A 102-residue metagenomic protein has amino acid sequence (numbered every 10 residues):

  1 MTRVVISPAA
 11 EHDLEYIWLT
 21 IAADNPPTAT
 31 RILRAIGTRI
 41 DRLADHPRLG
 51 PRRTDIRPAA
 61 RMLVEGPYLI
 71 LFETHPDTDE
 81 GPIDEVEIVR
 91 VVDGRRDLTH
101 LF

Functional and structural regions predicted by a protein language model:
M1, V5, L101-F102: Short, charge-rich amphipathic segments
R3-A60, P82: Basic, Lys/Arg-enriched alpha-helical interface segments
L49, E65, D93: Short glycine-rich loop/turn motifs that provide flexible caps or phosphate-binding loops at active sites
I56, L63, L98: Short clusters of hydrophobic/aromatic residues that line enzyme substrate/ligand-binding pockets
A59-V64, I70: A beta-hairpin/wing motif
Y68, E73-F102: Enriched for short, Lys/Arg-rich terminal
